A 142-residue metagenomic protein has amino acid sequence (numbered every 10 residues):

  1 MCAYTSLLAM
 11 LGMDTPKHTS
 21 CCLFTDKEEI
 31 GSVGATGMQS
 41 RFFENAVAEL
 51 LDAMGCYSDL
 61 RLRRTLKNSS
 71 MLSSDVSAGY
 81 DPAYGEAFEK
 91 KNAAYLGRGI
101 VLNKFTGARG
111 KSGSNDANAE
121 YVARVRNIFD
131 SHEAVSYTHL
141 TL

Functional and structural regions predicted by a protein language model:
Y4-A94: Acidic/histidine-rich catalytic neighborhood of metal-dependent amide-processing enzymes
D81-Y137: Substrate-recognition/cap regions that form aromatic- and gly/pro-loop-enriched pockets for small-molecule ligands
T138-L142: Conserved small/polar residues in nucleotide/adenosyl-binding loops
